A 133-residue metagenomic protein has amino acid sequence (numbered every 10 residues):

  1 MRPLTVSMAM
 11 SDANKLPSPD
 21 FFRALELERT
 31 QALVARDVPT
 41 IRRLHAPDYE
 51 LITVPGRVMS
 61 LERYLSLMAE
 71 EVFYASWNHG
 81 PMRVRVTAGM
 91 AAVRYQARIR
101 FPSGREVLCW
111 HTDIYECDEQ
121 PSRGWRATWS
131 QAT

Functional and structural regions predicted by a protein language model:
R2-R43, E50-T133: A beta-strand edge to alpha-helix "cap/lid" segment located at domain peripheries
